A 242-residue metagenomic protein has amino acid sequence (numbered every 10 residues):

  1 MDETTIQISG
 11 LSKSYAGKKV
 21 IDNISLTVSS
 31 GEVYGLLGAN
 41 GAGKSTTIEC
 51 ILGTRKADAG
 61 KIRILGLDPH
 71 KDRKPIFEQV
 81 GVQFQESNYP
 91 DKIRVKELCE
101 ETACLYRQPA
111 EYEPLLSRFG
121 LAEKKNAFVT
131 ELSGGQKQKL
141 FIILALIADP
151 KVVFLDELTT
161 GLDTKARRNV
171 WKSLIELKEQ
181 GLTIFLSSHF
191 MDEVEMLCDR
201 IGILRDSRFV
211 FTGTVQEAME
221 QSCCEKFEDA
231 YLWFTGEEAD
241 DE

Functional and structural regions predicted by a protein language model:
G60-K71, P75-I76: Conserved ABC transporter NBD signature motif
E100, C104, P109-K124: Conserved ABC ATPase "signature" region
F128-L132: Conserved ABC ATPase signature
I142: Hydrophobic anchor residue at the start of the ABC signature
V153-E157: Catalytic Walker B motif of ABC-type/P-loop ATPase nucleotide-binding domains
